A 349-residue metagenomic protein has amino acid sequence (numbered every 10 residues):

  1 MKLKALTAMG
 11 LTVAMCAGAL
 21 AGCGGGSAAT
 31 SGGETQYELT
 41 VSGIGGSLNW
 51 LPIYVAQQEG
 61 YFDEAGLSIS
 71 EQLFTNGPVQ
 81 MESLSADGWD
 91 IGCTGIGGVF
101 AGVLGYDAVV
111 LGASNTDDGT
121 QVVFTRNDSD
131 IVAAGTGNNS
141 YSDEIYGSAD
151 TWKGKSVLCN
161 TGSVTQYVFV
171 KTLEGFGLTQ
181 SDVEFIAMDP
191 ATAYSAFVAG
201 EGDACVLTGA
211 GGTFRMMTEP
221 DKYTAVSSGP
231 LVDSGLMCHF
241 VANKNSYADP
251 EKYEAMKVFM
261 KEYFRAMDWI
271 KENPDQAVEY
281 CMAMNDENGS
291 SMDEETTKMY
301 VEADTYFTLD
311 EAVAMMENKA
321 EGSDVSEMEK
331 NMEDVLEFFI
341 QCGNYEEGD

Functional and structural regions predicted by a protein language model:
M1-E38: Short, low-complexity disordered leader/linker segments with a strong preference for bacterial N-terminal type II
G32-T179, E184-A187, D203-G209, A225-G229 (+1 more regions): Short, glycine-/small- and polar/acidic-enriched structural segments that line small-molecule recognition paths
N49, Q58, G77-Q80, G95-G98 (+9 more regions): Stable alpha-helical elements in mature extracytoplasmic
Q57, V103, M216-M217, I340: Alpha-helix C-terminal capping/helix-coil junction sites
V123-Y141, A242-N245, A283-N288, A312-N318: Short regulatory "switch" loops immediately downstream of catalytic or recognition motifs within protein catalytic
I186, T192-E287: Pocket-lining segment of extracytoplasmic ligand-binding domains
P250-Y345: Secondary-structure end/capping motifs
